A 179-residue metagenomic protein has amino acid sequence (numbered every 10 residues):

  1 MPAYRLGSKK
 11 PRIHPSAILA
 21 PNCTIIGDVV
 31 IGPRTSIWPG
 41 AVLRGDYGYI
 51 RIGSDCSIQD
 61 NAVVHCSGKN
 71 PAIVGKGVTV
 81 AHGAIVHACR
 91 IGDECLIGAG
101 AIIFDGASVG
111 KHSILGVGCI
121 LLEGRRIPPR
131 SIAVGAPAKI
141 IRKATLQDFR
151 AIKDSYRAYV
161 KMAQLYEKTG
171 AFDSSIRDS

Functional and structural regions predicted by a protein language model:
P2-R12, P71-I85, R130-S179: C-terminal segments of enzyme domains that contribute to small-molecule binding surfaces
P15, A20-P21, I26-G27, G32-P33 (+16 more regions): Left-handed beta-helix
I50: A short, polar/charged loop-to-alpha-helix boundary motif
